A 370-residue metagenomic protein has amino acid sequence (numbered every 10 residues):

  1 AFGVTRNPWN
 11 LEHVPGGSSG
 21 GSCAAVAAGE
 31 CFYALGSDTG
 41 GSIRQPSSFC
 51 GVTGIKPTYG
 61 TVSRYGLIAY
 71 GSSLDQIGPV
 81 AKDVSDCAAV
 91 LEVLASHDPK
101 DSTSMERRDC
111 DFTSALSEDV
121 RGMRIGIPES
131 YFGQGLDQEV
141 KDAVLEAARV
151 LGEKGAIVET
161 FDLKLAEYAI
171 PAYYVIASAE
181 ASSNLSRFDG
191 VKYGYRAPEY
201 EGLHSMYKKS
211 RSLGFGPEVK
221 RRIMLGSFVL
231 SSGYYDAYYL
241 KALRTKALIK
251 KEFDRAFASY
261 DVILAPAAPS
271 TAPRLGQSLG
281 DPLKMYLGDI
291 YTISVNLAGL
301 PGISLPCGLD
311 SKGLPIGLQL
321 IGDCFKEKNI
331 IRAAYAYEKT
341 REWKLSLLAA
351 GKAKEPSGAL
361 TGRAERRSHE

Functional and structural regions predicted by a protein language model:
A1-F2, A172-A179, P315-F325: Short basic, glycine-rich beta-strand/loop surfaces that mediate nucleic-acid
G3-S18, D281-G288: Short pre-catalytic strand/loop immediately N-terminal to key active-site residues, enriched for Gly-Thr
A28-Y33, S37-G135, K141-K154, M224-D254 (+2 more regions): Structural helix-boundary/capping segments
Q138-V140, I170-A179, R274-G280: Short glycine/threonine-rich loop-to-helix capping motif typified by GTGT followed within a few residues by an Asp-Pro
I157-D162, I303: General small-molecule cofactor/ligand-binding pocket signal
L165-A166, D189-L297, K339, L345-G351: Serine-dependent amide/ester hydrolase catalytic core
